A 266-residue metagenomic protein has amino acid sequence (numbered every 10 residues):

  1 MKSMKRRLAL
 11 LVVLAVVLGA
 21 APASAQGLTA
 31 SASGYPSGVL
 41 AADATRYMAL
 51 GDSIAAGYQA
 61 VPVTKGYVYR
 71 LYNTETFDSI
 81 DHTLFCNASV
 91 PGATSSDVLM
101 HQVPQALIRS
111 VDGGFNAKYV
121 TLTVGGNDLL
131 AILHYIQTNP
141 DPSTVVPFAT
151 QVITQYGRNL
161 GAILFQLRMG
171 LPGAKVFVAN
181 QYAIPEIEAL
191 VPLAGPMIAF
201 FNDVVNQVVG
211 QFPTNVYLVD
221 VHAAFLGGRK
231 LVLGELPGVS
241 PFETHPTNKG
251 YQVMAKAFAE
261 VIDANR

Functional and structural regions predicted by a protein language model:
K2-L10: Bacterial N-terminal signal peptides that target proteins for export
L11-G19: Bacterial N-terminal signal peptides
G27-S89: Serine-esterase "nucleophile elbow" of acetyl-processing enzymes
S33-D43, L99-A117, A162-G173: Short amphipathic alpha-helices and their capping/turn segments at secondary-structure boundaries
R46-G51, A55-A56, L84-S89, K118-T123 (+3 more regions): Structural recognition of the beta-strand scaffold that forms the well-ordered cores of secreted hydrolase catalytic
D78-S79, A162-K175, V204-V219: A structural motif corresponding to the C-terminal end of an alpha-helix and its immediate exit/capping segment
D97-T154, A183-I184: Oxyanion-hole/transition-state-stabilizing segment in secreted/luminal serine hydrolases and related acyltransferases
Q181-R266: Catalytic His-Asp segment of secreted/periplasmic serine-dependent ester chemistry enzymes
